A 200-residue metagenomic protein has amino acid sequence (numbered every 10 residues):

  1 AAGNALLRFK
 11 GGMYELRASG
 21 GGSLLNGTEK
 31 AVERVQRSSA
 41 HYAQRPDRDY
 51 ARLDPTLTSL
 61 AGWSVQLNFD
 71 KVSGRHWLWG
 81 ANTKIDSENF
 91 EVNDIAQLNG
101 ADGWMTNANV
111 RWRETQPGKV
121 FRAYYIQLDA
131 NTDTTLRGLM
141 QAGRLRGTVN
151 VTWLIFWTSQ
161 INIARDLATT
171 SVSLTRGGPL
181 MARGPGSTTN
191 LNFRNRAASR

Functional and structural regions predicted by a protein language model:
F9-E15, G21-R200: Exposed, low-structure sequence patches enriched in small/polar residues
